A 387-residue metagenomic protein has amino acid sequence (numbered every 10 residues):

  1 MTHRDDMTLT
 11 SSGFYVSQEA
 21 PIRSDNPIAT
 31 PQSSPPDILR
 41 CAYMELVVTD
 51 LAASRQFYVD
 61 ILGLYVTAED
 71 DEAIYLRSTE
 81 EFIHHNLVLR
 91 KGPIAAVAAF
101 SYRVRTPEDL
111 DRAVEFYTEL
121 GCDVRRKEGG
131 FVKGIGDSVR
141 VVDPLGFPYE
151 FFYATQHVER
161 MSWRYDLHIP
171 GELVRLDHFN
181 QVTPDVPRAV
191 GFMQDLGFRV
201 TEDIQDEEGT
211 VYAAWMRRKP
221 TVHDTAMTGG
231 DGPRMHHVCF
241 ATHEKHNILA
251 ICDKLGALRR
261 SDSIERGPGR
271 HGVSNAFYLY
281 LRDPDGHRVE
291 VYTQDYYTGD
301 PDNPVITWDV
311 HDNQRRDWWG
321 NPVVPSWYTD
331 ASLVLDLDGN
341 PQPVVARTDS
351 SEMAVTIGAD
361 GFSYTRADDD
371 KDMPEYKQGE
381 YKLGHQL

Functional and structural regions predicted by a protein language model:
T2-S33, T118-R175, Y212-M216, R260-L387: Vicinal oxygen chelate
V16, P21-S24, L64-A98, V141 (+4 more regions): Conserved short beta-strand elements that form part of the metal-binding/catalytic scaffold of enzyme active sites
P36-L39, E45-I83, F131-V132, Q181-V222 (+2 more regions): Core segments of cupin and vicinal oxygen chelate
P36-T49, N86-V88, V114-E115, G121-G129 (+5 more regions): Short N-terminal helix-initiation segments at or just after the protein's N-terminus
R40-T49, G92-Y117, D137-D143, V174-P184 (+2 more regions): Vicinal oxygen chelate
S54-V59, Y117, G146, A189-M193 (+3 more regions): Conserved active-site tyrosine of GNAT-family acetyltransferases
E69-S138: N-terminal entry module detector
